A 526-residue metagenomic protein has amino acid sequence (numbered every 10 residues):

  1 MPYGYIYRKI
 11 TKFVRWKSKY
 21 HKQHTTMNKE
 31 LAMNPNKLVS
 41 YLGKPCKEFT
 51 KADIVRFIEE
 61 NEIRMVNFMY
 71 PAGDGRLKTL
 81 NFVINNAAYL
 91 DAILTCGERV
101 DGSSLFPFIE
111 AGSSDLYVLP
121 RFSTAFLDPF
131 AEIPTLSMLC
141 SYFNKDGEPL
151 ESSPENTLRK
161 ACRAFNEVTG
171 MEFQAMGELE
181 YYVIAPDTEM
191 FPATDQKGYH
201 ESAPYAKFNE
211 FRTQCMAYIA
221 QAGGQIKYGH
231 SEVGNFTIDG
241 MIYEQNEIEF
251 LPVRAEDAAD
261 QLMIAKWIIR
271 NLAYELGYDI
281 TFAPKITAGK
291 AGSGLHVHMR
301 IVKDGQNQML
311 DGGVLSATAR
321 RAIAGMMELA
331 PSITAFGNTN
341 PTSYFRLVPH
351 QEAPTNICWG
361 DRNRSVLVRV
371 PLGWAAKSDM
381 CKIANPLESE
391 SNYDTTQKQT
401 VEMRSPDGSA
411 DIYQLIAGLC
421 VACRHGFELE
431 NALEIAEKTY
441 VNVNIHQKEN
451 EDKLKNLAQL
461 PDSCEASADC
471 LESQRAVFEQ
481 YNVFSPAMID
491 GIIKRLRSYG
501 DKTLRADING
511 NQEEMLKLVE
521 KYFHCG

Functional and structural regions predicted by a protein language model:
Y5-Y7, Y20-H24: Intrinsic-disorder-associated, low-complexity terminal segments enriched in Asp/Asn/His/Tyr and depleted of Lys/Arg
T11, T25-T26: Ala/Thr-enriched low-complexity intrinsically disordered regions
M27-F236, V253-W267, Y278, Q414-L415 (+1 more regions): ATP/Mg2+-dependent ligation/transfer catalytic cores
G43, A52-E59, R64-D74, K78-D146 (+4 more regions): Active-site capping/gating regions of soluble enzymes
L139, E178-P192, N235-E249, A283-G305: Histidine-centered divalent-metal-coordination microenvironment in nucleic-acid enzymes
Q399, P406-G408, L419-F478: A hydrophobic, small-residue-rich beta->alpha segment in the mid-to-C-terminal subdomain of diverse proteins
